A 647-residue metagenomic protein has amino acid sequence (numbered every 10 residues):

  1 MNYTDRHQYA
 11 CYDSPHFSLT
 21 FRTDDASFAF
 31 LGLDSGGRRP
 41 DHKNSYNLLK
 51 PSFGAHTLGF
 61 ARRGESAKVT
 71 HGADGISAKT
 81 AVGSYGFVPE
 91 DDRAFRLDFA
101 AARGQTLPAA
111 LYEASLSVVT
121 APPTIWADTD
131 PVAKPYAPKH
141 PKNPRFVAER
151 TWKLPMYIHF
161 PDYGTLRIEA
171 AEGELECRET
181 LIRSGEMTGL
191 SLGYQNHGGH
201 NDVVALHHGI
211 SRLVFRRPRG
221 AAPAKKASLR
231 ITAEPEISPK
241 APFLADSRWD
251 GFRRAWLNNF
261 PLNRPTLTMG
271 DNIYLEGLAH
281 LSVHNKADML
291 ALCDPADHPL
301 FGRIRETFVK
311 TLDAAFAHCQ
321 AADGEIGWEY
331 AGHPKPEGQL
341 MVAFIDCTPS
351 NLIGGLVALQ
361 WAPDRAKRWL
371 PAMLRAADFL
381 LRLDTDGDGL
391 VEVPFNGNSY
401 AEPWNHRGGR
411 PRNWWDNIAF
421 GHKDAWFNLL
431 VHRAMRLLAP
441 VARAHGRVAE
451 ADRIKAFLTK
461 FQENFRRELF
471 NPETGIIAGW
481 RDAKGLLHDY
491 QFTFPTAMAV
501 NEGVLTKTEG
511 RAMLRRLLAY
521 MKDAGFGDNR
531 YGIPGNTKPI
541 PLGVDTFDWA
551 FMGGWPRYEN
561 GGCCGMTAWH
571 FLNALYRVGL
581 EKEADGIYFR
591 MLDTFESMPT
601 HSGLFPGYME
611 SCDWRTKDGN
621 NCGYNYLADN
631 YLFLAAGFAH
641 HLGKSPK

Functional and structural regions predicted by a protein language model:
N2-G86, D128, V132-R150, L154-H159 (+3 more regions): Acidic-aromatic substrate-binding/catalytic surfaces of carbohydrate-active enzymes
D13, P155-S247: Beta-strand-rich recognition/accessory modules
D74-A133, L229-A233: Acidic, contiguous internal or C-terminal segments within carbohydrate-active enzymes that form a structured patch used
P223-S282, G302-E329, L390, N464-F465 (+1 more regions): Low-complexity, Ser/Thr/Pro/Gly-enriched N-terminal "stalk/linker" regions
P239-W249, A291-V309, A358-L374, A439-T459 (+3 more regions): Structural helix-adjacent loops and short alpha-helical linkers that scaffold large soluble proteins
D271-G397, P411, D424-H432, G561-L572 (+4 more regions): Aromatic-rich carbohydrate-recognition surfaces in CAZymes
N272-S282, A343, C347, N351-L352 (+2 more regions): C-terminal capping/lid segments that line or modulate ligand- or cofactor-binding pockets
I326, T385-V393, K423-D424, L430-K538 (+2 more regions): Catalytic cores of carbohydrate-active enzymes
